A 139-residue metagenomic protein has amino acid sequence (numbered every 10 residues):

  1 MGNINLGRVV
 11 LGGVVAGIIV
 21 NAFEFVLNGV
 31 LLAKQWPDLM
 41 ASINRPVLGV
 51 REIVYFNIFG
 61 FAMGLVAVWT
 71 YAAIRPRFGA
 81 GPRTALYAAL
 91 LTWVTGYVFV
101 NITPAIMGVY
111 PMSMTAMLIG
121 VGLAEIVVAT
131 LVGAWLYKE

Functional and structural regions predicted by a protein language model:
M1-E139: Juxtamembrane/disordered regions of integral membrane proteins
